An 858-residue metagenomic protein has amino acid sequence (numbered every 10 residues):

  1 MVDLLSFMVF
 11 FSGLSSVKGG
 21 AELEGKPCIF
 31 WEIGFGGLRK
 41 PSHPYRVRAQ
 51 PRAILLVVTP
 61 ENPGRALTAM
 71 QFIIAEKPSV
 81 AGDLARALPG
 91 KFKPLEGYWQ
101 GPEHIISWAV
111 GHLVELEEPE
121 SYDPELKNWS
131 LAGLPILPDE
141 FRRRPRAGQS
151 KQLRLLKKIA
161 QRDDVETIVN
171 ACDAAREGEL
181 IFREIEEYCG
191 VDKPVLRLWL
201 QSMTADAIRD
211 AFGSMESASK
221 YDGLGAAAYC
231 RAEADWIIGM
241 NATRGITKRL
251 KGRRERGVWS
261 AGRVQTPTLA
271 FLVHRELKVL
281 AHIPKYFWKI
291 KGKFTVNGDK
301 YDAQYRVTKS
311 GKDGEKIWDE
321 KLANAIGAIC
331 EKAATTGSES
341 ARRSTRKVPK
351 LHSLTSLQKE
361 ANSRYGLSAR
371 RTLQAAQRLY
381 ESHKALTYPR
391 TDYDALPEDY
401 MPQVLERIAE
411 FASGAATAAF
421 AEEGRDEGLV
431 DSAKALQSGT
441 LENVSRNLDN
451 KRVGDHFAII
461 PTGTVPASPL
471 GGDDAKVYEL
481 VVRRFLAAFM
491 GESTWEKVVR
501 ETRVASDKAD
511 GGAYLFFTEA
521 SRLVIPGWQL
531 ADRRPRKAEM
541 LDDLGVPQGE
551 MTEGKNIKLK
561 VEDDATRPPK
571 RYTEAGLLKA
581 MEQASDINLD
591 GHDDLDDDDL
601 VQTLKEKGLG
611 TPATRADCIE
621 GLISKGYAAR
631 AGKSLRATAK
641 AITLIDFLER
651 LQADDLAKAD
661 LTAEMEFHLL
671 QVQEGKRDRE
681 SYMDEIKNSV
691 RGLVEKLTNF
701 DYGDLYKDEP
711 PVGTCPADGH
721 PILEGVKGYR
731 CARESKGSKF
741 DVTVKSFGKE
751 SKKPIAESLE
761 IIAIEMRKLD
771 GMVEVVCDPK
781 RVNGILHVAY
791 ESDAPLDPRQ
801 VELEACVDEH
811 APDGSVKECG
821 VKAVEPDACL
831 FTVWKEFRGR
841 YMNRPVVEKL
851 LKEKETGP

Functional and structural regions predicted by a protein language model:
V58-M240, I317, E442, R536: Intrinsically disordered, low-complexity regulatory segments
A69-F72, L95, Q149, A160 (+8 more regions): Basic, low-complexity terminal or inter-domain segments flanking catalytic cores
P94-D123, T266-D313, A488-D542, R730: Structured, non-catalytic alpha/beta "coupling" segments that mediate domain-domain communication and provide generic
D163, A207-G292, A341-T345: C-terminal or mid-to-C-terminal helical accessory/interaction module adjacent to the motor/catalytic core
G311-H352: Metal- or metallocofactor-binding catalytic centers and their adjacent structured scaffolds across diverse enzyme
